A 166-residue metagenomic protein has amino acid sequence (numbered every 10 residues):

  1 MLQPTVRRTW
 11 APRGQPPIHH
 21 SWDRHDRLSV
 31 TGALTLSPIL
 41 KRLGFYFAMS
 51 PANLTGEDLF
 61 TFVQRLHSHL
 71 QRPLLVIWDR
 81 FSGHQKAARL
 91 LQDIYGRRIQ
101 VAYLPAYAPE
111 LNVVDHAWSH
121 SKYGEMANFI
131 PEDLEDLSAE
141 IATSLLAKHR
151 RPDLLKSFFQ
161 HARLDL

Functional and structural regions predicted by a protein language model:
M1-Q64, L166: Extended, low-complexity cationic-aromatic segments
Q15-W22, D93-H116, F129-I130: RNase H-like polynucleotidyl transferase catalytic core
P51-N53, V76-R89, A106-L111: Acidic, metal-coordinating catalytic cores used for nucleic-acid/nucleotide bond scission and strand-transfer chemistry
F62, R89-L91: A short acidic, amphipathic alpha-helical/loop segment
R72-L74, R98, H149: Short coil/turn segments at beta-strand junctions that form active-site/ligand-binding loops
L74-R80, A102-P105, S138, F159: Short beta-strand segments
V114-L166: C-terminal anion-handling pockets and recognition modules
